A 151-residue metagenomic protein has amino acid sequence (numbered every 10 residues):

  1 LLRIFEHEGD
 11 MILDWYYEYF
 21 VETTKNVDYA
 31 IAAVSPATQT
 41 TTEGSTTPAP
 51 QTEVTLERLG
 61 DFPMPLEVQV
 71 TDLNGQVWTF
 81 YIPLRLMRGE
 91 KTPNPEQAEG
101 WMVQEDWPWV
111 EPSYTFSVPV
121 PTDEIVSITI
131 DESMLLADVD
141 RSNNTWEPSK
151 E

Functional and structural regions predicted by a protein language model:
L1-E43, T47, T52-V54: Amphipathic alpha-helical substructures
Q51, P63-E67, I125: Exposed beta-strand and adjacent loop surfaces of beta-rich binding modules that mediate intermolecular recognition
L56-G60: Asparagine-centered strand-capping/turn motif at beta-strand->loop junctions
V68-D72: Conserved aromatic beta-strand anchor motif in extracellular beta-sandwich/beta-rich domains
Q76-S113: Solvent-exposed beta-strand/loop surfaces of large extracellular or lumenal domains
D106-D123, D140: A surface-exposed beta-strand-loop module
E132-S142: Short acidic/polar inter-strand loop motif in beta-rich domains
R141-S149: Terminal edge beta-strands and adjacent linker/stalk segments of extracellular immunoglobulin-superfamily beta-sandwich
